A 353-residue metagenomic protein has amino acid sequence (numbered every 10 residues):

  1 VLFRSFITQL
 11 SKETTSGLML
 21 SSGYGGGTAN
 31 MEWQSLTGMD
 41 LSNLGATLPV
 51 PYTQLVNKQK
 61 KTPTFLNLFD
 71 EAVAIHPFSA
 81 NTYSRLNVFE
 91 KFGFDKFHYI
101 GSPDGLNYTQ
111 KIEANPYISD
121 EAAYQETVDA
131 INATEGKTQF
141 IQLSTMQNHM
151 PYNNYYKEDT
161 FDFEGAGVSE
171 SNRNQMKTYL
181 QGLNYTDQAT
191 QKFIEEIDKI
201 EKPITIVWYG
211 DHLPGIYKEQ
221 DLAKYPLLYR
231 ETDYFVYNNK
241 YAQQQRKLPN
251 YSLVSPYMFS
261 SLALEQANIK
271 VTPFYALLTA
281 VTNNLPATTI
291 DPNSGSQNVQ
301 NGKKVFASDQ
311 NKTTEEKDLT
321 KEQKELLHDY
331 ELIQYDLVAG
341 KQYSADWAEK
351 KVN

Functional and structural regions predicted by a protein language model:
V1-N353: Solvent-exposed soluble domains appended to multi-pass membrane proteins
